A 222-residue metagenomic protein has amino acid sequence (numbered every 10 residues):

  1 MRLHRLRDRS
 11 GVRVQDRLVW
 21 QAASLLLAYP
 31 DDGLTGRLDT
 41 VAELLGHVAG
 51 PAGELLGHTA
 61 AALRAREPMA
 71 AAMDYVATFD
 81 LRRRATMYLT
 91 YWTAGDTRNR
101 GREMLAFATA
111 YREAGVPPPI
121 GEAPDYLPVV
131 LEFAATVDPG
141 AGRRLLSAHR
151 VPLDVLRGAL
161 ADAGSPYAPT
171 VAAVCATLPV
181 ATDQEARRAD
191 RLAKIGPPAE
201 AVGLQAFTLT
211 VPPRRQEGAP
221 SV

Functional and structural regions predicted by a protein language model:
M1-L127, L131-V222: Charged, alpha-helix-forming regions
